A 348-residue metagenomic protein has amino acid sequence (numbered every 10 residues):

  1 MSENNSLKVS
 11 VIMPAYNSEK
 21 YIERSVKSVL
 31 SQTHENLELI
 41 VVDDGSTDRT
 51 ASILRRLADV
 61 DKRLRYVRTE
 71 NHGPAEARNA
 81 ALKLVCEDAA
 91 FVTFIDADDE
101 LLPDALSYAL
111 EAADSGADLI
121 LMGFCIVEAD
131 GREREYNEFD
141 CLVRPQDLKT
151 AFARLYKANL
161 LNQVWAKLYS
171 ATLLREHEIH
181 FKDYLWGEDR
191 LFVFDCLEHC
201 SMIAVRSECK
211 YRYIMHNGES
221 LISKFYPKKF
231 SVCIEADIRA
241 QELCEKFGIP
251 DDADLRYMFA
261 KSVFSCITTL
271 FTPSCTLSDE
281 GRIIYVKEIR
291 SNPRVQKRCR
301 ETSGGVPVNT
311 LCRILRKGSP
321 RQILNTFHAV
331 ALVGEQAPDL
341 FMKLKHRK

Functional and structural regions predicted by a protein language model:
N17-S31, I53: Short, well-formed alpha-helical segments that are part of the catalytic scaffolds of diverse glycosyltransferases
S28, D43-S52, N71: A conserved acidic beta->alpha catalytic loop
L37-G45, R65-E70, I95-A97: Short beta-strand/loop segment that forms part of the nucleotide-sugar
T69-E87: Glycine-rich, basic loop-to-helix element that forms the pyrophosphate-binding segment of sugar-nucleotide handling
P74, N79, A97-R206, Y211-K228: Donor-binding/catalytic cores of nucleotide-activated saccharide and glycerol-phosphate transferases/polymerases
A90-V92: Short aromatic/hydrophobic "clamp" motif used to bind/position activated sugar donors
A117, S274-K348: Membrane-interface aromatic/basic loop that binds lipid-linked glycans or pyrophosphate carriers, typified by
E208-N217, S223-D251, S265-Q296: Catalytic core of nucleotide-sugar-dependent glycosyltransferases
